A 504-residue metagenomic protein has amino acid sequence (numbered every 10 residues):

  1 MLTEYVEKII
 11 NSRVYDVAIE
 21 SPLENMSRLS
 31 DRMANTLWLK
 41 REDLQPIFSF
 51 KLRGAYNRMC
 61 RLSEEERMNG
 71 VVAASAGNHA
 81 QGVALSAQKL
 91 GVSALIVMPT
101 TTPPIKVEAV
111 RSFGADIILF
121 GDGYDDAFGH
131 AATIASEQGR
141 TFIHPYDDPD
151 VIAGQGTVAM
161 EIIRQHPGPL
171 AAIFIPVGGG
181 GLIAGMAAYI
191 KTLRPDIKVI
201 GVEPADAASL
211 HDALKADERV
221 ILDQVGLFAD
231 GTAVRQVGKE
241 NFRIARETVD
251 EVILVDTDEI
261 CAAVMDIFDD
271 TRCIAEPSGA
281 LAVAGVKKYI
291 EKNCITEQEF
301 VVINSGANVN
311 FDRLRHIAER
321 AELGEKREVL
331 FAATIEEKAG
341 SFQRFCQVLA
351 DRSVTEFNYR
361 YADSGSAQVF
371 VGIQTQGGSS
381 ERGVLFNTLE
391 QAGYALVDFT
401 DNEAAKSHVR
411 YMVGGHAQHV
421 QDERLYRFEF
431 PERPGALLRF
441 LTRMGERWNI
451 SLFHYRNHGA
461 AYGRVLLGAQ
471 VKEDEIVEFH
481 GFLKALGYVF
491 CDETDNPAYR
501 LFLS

Functional and structural regions predicted by a protein language model:
M1-A436, R443-S504: PLP-dependent amino-acid enzyme catalytic core
